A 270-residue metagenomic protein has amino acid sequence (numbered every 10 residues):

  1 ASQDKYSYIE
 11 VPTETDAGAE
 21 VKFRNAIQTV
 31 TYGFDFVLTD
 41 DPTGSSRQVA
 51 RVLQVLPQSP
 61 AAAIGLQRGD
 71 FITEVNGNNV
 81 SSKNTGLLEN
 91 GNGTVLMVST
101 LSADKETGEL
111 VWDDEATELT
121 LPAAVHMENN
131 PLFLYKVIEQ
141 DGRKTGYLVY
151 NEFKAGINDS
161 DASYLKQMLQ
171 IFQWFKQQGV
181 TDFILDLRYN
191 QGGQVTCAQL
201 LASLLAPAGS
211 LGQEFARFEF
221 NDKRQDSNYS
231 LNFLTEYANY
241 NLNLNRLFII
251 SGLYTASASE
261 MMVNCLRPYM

Functional and structural regions predicted by a protein language model:
A1-D182: Flexible, low-complexity junctional segments that flank or bridge functional domains
G65-R68, Y164-I171, Q194-L201, A258-C265: Stable alpha-helical elements in mature extracytoplasmic
I157, R188-G193: Short acidic, Gly/Ser-rich segments with clustered Asp/Glu that frequently serve as metal-coordination loops in enzyme
Q170-K176, T235-A238, N264-R267: Mature extracellular/periplasmic domains of secretome proteins
L185: P-loop NTPase catalytic core of nucleic-acid-dependent motor ATPases
G192-F248: Gly/Ser/Thr-rich loop/hinge elements
I250-T255: Active-site neighborhood of thiol-dependent amide/isopeptide-bond enzymes
A256-A258, Y269-M270: Short, well-structured beta-strand/strand-turn elements
